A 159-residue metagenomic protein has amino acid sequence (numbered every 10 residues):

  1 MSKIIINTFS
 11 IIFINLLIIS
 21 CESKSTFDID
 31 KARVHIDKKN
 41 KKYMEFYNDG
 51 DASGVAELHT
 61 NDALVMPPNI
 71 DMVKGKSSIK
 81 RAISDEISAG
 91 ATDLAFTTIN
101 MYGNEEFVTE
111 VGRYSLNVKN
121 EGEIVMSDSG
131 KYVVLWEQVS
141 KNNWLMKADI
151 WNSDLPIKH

Functional and structural regions predicted by a protein language model:
M1-F9: Bacterial N-terminal signal peptides that target proteins for export
I5, S20-N61, K158-H159: Short, low-complexity N-terminal intrinsically disordered segments enriched in polar/charged residues
T8-L17: Bacterial N-terminal signal peptides
K38, E45, D49, S53 (+7 more regions): Surface-exposed, polar/charged faces of alpha-helical domains in mature secreted/periplasmic/lumenal proteins
Y43, V55-A56, A63, G75 (+3 more regions): Hydrophobic pocket/interface hotspot
L64-K74, D85-A89: A short gly/proline-enriched turn/hairpin at secondary-structure junctions
S84-E121: Surface-exposed, charged secondary-structure patches
S129-I157: Short beta-strand edge/turn micro-motifs at domain boundaries
